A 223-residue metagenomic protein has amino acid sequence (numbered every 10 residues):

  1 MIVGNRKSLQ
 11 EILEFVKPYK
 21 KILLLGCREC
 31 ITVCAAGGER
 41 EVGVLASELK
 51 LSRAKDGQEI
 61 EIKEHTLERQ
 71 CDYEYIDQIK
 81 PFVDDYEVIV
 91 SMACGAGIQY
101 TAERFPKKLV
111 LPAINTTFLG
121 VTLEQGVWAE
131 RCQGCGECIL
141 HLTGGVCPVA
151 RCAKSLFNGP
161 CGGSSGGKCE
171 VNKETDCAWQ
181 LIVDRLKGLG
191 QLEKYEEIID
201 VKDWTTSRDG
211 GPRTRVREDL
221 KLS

Functional and structural regions predicted by a protein language model:
M1-E64, D77-I89, E103-L142, V146-S223: Iron-sulfur (Fe-S) cluster-binding modules
K63-C71: Short beta->alpha junction loops
S91-G95: N-terminal glycine-rich "phosphate-gripper" loop used for MgATP/nucleotide binding and carboxylate activation
G97-Q99: Short, well-ordered alpha-helical microsegments
